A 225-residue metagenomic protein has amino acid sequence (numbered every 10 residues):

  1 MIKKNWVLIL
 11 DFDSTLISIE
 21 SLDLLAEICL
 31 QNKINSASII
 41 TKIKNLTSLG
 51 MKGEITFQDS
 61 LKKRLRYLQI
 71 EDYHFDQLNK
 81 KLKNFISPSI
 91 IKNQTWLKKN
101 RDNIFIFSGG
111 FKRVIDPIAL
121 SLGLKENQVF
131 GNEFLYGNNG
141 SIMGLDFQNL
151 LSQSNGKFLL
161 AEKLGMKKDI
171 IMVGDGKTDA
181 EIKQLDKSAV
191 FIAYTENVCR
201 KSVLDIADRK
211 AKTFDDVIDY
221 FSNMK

Functional and structural regions predicted by a protein language model:
I2-L8, F12-L122, E126-E133: Alpha-helical substrate-recognition element adjacent to the catalytic core
S38-K42, L46-S48, V198-K212: A short, conserved beta-to-alpha structural element at the edge of catalytic cores that scaffolds binding
I86, I90, S154-K157, G176: Amphipathic coiled-coil/heptad-repeat helices and related helical stalk/stem segments that mediate oligomerization
K98, L120-G123, G165, Q184 (+1 more regions): Anion (oxyanion) recognition and catalysis
S108-G109, K167-R209: Acidic, Mg2+-coordinating phosphoryl-transfer loop and its flanking beta/alpha structural elements, shared across
D116-I170: Substrate-recognition "cap/lid" segment bordering the active-site pocket of phosphatases
G131-Y136, T195-R200, F214-D219: Short, acidic/turn-prone active-site loops that include or flank metal/cofactor- and phosphate-binding residues
G137-M143, R200-D208, Y220-M224: Short, charged, surface-exposed secondary-structure boundary motifs
